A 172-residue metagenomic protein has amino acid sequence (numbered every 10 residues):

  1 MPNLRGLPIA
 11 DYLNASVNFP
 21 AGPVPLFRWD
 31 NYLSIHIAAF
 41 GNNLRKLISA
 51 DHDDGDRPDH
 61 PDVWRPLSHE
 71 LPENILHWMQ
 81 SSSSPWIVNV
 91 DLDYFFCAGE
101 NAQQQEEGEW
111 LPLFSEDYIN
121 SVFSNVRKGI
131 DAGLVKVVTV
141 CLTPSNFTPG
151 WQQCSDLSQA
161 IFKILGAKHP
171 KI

Functional and structural regions predicted by a protein language model:
M1-R5: SAM cofactor-binding core of SAM-dependent methyltransferases, primarily the Rossmann-like beta-alpha-beta module
P8-V24: Ser/Thr/Pro-rich, charge-biased intrinsically disordered regulatory regions of eukaryotic nuclear proteins
P20-I35, A39-I172: Catalytic cores of soluble, metal-dependent hydrolases
